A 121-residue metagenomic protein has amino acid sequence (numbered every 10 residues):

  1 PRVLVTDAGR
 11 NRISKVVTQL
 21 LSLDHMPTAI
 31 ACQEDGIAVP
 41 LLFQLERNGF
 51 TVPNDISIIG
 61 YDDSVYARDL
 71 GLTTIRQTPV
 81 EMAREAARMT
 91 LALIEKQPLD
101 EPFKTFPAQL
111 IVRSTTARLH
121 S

Functional and structural regions predicted by a protein language model:
P1-S121: Bacterial carbohydrate/catabolite-sensing allosteric modules
